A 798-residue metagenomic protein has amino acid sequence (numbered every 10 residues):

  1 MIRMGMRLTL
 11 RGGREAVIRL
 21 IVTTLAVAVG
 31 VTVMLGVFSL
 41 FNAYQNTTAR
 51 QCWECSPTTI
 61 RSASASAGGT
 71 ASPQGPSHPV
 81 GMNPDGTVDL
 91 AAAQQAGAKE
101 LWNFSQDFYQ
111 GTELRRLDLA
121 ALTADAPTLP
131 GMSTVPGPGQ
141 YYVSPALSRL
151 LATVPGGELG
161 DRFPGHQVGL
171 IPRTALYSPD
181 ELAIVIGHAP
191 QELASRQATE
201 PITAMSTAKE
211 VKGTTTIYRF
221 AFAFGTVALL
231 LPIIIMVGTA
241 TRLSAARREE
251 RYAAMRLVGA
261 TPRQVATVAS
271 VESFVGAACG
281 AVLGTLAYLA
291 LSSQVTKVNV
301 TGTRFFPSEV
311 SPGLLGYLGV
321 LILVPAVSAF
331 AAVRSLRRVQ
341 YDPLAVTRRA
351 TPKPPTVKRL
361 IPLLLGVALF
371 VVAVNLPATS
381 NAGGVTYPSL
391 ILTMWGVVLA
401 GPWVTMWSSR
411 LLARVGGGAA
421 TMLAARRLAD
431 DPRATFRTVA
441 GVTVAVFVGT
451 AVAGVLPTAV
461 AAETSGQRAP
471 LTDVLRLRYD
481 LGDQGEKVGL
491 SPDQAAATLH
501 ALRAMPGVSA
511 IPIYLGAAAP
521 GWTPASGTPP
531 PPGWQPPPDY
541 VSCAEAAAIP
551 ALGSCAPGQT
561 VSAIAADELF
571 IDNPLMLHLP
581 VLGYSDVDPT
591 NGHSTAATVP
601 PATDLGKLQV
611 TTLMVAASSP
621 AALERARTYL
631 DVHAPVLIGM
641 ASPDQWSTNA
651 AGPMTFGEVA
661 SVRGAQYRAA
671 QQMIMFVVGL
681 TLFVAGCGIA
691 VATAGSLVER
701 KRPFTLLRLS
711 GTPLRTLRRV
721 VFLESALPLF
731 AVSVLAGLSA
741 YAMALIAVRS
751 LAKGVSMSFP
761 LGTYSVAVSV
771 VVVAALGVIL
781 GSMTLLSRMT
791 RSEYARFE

Functional and structural regions predicted by a protein language model:
M1-L35, T356-K358, V404-V446, E793 (+1 more regions): N-terminal Sec/SRP start-transfer signal
I2-P232, S244, A469-D473, A597-M675: Membrane transport/envelope proteins' first extracytoplasmic loop
E15-Y44, I217-R248, A266, S273-A287 (+8 more regions): Hydrophobic alpha-helical transmembrane segments of multi-pass inner-membrane transport and secretion
V29-S66, S292, T296-V300, G384 (+2 more regions): Alpha-helical transmembrane segments
S270-A400: Hydrophobic alpha-helical segments
T285-G316, L376-V385, L735-V771, L776 (+1 more regions): Short helix-loop junctions at transmembrane helix boundaries
W403-T560: Juxtamembrane segments of multi-pass membrane proteins
